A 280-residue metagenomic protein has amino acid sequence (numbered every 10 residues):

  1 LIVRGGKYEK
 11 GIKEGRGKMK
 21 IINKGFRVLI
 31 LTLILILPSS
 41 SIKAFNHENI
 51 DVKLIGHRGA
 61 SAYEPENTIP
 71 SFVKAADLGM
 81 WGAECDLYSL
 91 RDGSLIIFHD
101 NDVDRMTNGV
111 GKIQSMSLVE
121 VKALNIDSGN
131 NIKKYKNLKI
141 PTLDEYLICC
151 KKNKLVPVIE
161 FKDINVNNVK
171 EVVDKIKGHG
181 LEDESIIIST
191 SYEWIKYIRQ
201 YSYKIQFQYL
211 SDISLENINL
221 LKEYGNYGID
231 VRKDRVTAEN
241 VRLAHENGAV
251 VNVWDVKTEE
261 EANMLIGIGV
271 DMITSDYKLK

Functional and structural regions predicted by a protein language model:
L1-K18: Short, Lys/Arg-enriched N-terminal segments with co-localized hydrophobic residues within the first ~10-30 amino acids
R4, I21-R27, I34, P38-K280: Phosphate-group recognition and catalysis centered on beta-loop-alpha active-site segments
